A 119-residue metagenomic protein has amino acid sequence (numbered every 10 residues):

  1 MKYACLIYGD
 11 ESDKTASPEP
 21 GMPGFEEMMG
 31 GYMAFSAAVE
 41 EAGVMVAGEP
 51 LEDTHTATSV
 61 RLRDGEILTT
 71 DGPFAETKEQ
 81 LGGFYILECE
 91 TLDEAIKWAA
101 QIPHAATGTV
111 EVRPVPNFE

Functional and structural regions predicted by a protein language model:
M1-E119: Conserved, structured core segments of small domains
